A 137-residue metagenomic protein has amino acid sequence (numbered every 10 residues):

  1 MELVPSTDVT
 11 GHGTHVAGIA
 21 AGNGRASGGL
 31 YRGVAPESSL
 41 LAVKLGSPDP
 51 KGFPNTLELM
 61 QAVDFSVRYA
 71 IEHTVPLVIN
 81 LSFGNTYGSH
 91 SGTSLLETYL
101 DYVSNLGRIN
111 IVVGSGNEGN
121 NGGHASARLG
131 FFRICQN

Functional and structural regions predicted by a protein language model:
M1-L57, T74-V75, L106-R108, G123: Subtilisin-like serine protease catalytic core
S47-Q136: Substrate-binding/access-modulating region of protease and related hydrolase catalytic domains
